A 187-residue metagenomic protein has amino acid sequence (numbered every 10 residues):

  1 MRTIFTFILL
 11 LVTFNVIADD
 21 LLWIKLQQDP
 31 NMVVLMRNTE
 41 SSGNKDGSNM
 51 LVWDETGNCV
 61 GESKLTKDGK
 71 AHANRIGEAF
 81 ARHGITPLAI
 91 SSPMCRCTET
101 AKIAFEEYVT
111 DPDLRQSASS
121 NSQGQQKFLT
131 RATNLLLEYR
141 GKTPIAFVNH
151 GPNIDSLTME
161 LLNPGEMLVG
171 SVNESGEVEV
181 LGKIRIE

Functional and structural regions predicted by a protein language model:
M1-I4: Positively charged n-region of N-terminal signal peptides that target proteins for export
L9, K45, L157: Active-site-proximal flexible loops/turns
T13-N15: N-terminal signal peptide c-region/cleavage motif recognized by signal peptidases
D20-S120, R140, E160-E187: Active-site-proximal alpha-helix that buttresses catalytic centers in soluble enzyme cores
G124-P164: Charged, low-complexity C-terminal accessory regions
